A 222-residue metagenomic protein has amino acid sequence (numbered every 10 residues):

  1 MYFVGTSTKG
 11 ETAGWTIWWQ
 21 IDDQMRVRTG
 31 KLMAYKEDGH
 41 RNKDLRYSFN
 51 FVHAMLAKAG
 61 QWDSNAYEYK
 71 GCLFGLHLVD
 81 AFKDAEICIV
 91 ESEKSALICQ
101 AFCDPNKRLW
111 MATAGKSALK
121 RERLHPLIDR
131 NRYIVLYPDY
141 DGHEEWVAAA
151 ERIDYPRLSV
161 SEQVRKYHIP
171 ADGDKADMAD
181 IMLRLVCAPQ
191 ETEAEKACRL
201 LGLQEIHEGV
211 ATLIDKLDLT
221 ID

Functional and structural regions predicted by a protein language model:
M1-R28, V79-D84, A197-D222: TOPRIM metal-binding catalytic domain and adjacent DNA-binding surface shared by DnaG-type primases
F3-E11, D38-R41, K166-I169: Low-complexity, polar-biased intrinsically disordered regions enriched in Pro/Ser/Thr/Gly
T6, G39, F51-M55, L73 (+4 more regions): Generic alpha-helical secondary structure signal
E11, I17-R130: Phosphate-handling DNA/RNA-contact segment within nucleic-acid enzymes
D84-A85, K94-D222: TOPRIM fold recognition
